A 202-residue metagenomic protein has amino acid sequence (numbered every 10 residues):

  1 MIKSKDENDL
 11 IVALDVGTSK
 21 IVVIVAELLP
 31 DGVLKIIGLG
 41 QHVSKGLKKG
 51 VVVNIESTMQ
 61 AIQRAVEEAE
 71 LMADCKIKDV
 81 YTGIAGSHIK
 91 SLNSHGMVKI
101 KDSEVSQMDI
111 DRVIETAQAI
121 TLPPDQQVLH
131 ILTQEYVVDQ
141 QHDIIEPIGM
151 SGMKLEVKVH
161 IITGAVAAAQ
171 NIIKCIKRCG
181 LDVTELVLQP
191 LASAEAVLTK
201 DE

Functional and structural regions predicted by a protein language model:
M1-K20, I24-E202: Nucleotide/phosphate-binding catalytic cleft detector across ATP-hydrolyzing and phosphate-transferring enzymes
